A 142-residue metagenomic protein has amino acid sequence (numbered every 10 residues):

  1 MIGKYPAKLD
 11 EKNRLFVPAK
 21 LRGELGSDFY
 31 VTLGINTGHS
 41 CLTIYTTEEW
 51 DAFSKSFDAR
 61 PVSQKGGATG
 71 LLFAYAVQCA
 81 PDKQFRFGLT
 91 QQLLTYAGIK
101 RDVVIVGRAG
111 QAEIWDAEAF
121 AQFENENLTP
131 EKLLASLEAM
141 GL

Functional and structural regions predicted by a protein language model:
M1-A7, E11, L21-Q84, Q91-L142: Flexible "stalk/tail and boundary" regions
